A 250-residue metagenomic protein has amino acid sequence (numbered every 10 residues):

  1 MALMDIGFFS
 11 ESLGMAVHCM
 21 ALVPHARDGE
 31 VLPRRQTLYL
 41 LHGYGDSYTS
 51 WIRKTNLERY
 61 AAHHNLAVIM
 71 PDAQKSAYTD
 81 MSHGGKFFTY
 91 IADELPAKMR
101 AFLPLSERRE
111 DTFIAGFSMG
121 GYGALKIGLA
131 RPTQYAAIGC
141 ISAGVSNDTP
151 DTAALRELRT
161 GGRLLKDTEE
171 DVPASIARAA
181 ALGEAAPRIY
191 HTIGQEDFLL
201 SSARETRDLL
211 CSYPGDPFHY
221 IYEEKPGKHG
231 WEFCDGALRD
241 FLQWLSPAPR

Functional and structural regions predicted by a protein language model:
M1-R250: Non-catalytic cap/lid and distal C-terminal segments of serine-dependent acyl enzymes
